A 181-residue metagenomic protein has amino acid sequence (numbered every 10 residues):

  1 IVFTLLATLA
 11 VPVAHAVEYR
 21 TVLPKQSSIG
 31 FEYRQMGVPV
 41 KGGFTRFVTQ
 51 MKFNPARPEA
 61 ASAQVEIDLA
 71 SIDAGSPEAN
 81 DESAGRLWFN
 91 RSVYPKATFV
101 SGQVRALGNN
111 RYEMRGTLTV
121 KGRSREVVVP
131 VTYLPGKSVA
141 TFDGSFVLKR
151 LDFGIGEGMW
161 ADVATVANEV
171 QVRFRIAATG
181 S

Functional and structural regions predicted by a protein language model:
I1-A10: Bacterial N-terminal signal peptides
H15-S181: Low-complexity, acidic/polar, glycine-enriched regions of mature
